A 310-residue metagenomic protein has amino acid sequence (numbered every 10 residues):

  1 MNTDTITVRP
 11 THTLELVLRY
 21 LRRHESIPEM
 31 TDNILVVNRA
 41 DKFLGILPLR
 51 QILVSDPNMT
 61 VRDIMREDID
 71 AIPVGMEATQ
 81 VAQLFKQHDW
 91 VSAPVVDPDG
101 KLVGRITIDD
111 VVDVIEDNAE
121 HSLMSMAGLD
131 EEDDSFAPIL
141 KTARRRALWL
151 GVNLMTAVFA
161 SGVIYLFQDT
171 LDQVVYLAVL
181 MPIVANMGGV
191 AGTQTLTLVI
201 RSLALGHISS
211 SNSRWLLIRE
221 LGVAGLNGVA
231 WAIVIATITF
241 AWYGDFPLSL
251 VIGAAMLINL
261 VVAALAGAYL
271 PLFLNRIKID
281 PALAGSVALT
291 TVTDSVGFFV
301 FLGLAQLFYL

Functional and structural regions predicted by a protein language model:
M1-A178: Cytosolic regulatory modules rich in charged/polar residues
T11, V114-I115, H121-L265, Y269-L283 (+2 more regions): Alpha-helical transmembrane segments and their membrane-interface boundaries that form or gate the permeation pathway
G297: Short active-site segment of divalent metal-dependent hydrolases/proteases that encodes the spacing between
